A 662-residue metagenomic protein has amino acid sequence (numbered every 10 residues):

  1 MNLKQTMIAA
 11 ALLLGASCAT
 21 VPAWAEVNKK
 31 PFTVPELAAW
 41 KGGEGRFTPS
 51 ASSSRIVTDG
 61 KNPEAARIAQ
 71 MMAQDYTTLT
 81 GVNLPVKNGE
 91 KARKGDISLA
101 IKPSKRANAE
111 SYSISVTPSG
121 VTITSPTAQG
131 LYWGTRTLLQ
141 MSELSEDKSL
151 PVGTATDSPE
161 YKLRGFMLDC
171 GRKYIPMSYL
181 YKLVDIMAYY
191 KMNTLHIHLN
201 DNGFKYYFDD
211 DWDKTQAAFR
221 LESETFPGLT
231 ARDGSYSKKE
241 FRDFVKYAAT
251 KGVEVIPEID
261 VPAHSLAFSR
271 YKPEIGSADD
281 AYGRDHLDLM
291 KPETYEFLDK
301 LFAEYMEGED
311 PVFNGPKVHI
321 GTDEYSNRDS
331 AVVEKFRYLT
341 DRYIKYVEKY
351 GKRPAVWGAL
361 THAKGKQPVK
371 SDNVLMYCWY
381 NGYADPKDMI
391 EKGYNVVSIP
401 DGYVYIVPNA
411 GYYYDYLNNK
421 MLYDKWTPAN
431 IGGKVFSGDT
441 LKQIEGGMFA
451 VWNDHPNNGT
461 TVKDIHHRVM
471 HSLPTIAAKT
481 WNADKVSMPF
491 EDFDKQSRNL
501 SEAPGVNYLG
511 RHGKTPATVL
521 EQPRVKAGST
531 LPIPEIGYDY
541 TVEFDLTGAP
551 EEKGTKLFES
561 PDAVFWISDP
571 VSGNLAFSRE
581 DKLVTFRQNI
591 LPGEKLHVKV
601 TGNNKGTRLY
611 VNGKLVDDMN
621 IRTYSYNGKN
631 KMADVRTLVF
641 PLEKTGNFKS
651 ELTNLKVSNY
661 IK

Functional and structural regions predicted by a protein language model:
M1-K29: Bacterial Sec-dependent N-terminal signal peptides
N2, A23-P159, P354-A363, E502-V506 (+1 more regions): Acidic, contiguous N-terminal accessory segments
R106-D285, E293, L301-K317, Y346 (+1 more regions): Feature activates predominantly on carbohydrate-active enzymes
R164-L168, L195-I197, V255-I259, V318-I320 (+4 more regions): Hydrophobic faces of well-ordered beta-strands that scaffold small-molecule active sites in alpha/beta enzyme cores
G171, N200-F204, D260-H264, D323-Y325 (+4 more regions): Active-site beta-loop-alpha junctions enriched in small/polar residues
F268, P273, A278-V374, W379-K392: Active-site neighborhood of glycoside hydrolase catalytic domains
P368-V374, N381-P523: Flexible, acidic glycine-rich loops studded with aromatic residues
K514-K662: Extracellular glycan-associated modules
